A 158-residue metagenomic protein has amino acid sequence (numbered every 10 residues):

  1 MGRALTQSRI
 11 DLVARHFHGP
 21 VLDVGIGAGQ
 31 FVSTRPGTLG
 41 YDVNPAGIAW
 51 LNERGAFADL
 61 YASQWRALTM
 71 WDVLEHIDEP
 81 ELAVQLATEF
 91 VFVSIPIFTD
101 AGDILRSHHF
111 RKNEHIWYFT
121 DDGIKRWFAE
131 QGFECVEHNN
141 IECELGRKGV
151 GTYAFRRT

Functional and structural regions predicted by a protein language model:
M1-A67, E81-L86, G102, H108-K112 (+3 more regions): Conserved N-terminal segment of class I S-adenosyl-L-methionine
A67-D78: A short SAM/SAH-binding and catalytic strip from SAM-dependent methyltransferases
V73, P96, I141: Flexible loop residues that form catalytic and substrate-binding hotspots at small-molecule/glycan-binding clefts
T88-A101: Conserved beta-strand signature within the Rossmann-like core of class I S-adenosyl-L-methionine
Y118: Short aromatic/basic micro-patch
E130-F133: A structural motif corresponding to the C-terminal end of an alpha-helix and its immediate exit/capping segment
